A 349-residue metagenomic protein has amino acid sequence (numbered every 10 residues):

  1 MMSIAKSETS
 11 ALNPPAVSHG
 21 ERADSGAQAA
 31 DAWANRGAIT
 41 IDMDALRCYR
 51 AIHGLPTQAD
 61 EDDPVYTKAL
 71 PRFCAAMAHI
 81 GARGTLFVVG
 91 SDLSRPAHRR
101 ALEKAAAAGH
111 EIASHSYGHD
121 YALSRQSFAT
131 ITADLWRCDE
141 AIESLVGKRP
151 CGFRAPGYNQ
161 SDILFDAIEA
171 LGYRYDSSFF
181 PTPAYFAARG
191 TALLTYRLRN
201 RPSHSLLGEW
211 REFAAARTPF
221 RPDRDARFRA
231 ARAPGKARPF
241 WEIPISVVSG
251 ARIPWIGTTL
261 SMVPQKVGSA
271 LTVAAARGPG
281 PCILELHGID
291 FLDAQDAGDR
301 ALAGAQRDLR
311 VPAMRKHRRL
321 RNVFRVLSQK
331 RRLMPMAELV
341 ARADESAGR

Functional and structural regions predicted by a protein language model:
S3-I4, A16, G20, G26 (+3 more regions): Active-site-adjacent pocket scaffolds in enzyme catalytic domains
V17-A108, A141: Active-site beta->alpha N-cap acidic-glycine motif
D42, M77, F153, I168 (+3 more regions): Conserved, mostly hydrophobic/aromatic
D44-L46, S91-L93, G118-H119, G157-Q160 (+4 more regions): Short, solvent-exposed loop/turn segments at secondary-structure junctions
L70-C74, R99-E103, L135-D139, F165 (+2 more regions): Generic structural signal for well-ordered alpha-helices, preferentially at hydrophobic/aromatic core positions
H79-G81, P254-R349: C-terminal domain-boundary segment and adjacent tail
I80-L164, Y173-A192, R238: Metal-dependent polysaccharide deacetylase catalytic core of the NodB/CE4 family, i.e., the active-site-bearing domain
